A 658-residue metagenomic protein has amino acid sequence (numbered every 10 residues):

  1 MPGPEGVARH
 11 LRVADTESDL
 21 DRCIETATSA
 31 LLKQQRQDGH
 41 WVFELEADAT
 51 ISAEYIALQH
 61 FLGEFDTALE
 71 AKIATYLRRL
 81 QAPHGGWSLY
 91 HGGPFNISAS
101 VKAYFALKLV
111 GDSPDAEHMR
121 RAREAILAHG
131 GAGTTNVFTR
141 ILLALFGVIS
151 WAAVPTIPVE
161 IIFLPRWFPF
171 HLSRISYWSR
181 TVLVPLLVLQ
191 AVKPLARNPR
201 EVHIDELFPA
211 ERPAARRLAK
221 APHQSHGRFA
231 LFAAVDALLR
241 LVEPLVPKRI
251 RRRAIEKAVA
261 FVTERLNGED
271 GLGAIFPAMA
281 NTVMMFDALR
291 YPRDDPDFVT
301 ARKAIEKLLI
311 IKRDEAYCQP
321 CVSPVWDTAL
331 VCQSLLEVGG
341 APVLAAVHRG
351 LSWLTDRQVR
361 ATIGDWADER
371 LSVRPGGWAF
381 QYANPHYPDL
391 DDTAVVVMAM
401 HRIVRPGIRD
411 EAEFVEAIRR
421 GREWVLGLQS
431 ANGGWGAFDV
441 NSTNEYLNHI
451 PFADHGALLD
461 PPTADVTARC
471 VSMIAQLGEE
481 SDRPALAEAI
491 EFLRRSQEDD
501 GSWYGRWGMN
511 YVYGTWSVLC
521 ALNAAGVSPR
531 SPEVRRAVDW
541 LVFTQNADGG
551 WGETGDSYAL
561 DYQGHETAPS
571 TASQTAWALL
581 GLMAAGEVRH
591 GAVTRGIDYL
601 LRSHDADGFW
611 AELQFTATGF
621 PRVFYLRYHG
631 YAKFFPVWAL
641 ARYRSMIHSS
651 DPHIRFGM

Functional and structural regions predicted by a protein language model:
M1-M658: Preference for long, amphipathic alpha-helical scaffolds in soluble/luminal domains and all-alpha bundles
